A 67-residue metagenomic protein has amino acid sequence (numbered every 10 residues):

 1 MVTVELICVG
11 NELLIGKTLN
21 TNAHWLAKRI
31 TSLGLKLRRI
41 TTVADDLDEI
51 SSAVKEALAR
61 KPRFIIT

Functional and structural regions predicted by a protein language model:
M1-T67: Non-catalytic beta/alpha edge segments that cap or flank active sites
